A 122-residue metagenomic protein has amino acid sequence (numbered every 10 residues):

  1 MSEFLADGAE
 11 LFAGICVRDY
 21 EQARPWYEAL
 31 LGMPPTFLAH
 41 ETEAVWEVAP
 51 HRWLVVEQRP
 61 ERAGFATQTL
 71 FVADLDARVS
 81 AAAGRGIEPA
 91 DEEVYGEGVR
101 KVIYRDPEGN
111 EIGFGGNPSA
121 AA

Functional and structural regions predicted by a protein language model:
M1-A6, I15, A83-A122: Vicinal oxygen chelate
M1-R24, H51, A66-Q68, P118-A122: N-terminal beta-strand motif that seeds the catalytic metal site of vicinal oxygen chelate
Y20, A39, A49, L75 (+2 more regions): A short, compositionally biased micro-patch
A23-E28, A82, G109: Conserved active-site tyrosine of GNAT-family acetyltransferases
L31-L38, I87-E93: Short secondary-structure junctions
M33-A66, E111-P118: Conserved short beta-strand elements that form part of the metal-binding/catalytic scaffold of enzyme active sites
T42-A44, Q68, G98-V102: Short beta-strand micro-motifs in enzyme catalytic cores
Q68-I87: Mid-chain, well-packed structural core segment of small domains
